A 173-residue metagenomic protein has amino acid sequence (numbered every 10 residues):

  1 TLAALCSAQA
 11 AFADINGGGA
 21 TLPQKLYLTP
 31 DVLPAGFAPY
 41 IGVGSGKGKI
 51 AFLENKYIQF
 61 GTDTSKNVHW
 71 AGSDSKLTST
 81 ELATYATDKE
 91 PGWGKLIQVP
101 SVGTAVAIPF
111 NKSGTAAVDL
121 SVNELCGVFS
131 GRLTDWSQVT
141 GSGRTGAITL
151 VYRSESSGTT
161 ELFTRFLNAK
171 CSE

Functional and structural regions predicted by a protein language model:
T1-A4: Sec-dependent N-terminal signal peptides
F12-E173: Flexible loop/hinge segments at secondary-structure junctions
